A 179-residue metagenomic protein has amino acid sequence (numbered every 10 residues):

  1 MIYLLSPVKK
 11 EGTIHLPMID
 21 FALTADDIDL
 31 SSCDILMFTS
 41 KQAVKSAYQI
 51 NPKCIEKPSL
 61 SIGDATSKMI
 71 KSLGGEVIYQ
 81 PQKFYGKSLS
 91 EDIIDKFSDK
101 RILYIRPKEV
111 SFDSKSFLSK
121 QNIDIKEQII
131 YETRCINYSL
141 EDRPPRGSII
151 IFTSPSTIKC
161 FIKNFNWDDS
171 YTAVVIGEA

Functional and structural regions predicted by a protein language model:
M1-A179: Signature of uroporphyrinogen-III synthase
